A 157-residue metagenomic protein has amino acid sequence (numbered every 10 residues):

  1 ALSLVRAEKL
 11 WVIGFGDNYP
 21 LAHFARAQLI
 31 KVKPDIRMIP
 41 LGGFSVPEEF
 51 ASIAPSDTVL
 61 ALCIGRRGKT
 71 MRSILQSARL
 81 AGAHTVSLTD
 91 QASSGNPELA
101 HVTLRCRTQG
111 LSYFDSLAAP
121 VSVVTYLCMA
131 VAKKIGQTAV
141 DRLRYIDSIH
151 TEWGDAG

Functional and structural regions predicted by a protein language model:
A1-R6: A short, well-structured juxtamembrane/interface segment
E8-I135: Glycine-rich phosphate-binding loops that contact phosphosugars or nucleotide phosphates
Q137-G157: A short, charged, Gly/Pro-tolerant segment at domain boundaries
